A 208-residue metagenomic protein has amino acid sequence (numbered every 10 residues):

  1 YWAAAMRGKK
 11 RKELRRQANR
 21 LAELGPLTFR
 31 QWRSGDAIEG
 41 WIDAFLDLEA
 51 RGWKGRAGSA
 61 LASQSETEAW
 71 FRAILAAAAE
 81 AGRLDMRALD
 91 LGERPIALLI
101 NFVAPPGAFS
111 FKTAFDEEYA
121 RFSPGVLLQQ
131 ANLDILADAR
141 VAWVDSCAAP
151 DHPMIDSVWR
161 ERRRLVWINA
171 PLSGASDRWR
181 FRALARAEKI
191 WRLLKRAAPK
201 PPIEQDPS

Functional and structural regions predicted by a protein language model:
Y1-R121, D206-S208: A conserved beta-strand-loop-helix scaffold within acyl/acetyltransferase catalytic domains
F29-R30, L84, A131, L165-I168 (+1 more regions): Generic preference for hydrophobic/aromatic residues in regular secondary structure cores
R30, G58, P106, S123 (+3 more regions): A generic "cationic amphipathic patch" detector
R33, A114, L133, P150 (+1 more regions): A broadly conserved detector of short glycine/acidic/proline-rich loop/turn motifs that flank catalytic sites and bind
G52, A104, Y119, I135-A137 (+2 more regions): Low-complexity, compositionally biased segments
A73-A76, A131-A137: Short glycine/serine- and small hydrophobic-enriched flexible loop segments
R121-L133: Conserved acetyl-CoA-binding loop-helix of GNAT-fold acetyltransferases
A137-S208: Active-site/acyl-donor-binding loops of N-acyltransferases
